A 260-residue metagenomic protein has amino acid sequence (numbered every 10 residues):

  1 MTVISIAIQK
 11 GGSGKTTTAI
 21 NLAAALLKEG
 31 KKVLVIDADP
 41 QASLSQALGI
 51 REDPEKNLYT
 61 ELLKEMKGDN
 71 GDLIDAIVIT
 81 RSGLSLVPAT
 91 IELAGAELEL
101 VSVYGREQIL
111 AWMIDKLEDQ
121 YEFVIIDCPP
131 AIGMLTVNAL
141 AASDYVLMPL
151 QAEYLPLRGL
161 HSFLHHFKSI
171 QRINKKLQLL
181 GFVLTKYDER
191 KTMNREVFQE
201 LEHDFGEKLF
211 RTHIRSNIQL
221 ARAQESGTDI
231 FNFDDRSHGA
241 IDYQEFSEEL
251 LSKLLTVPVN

Functional and structural regions predicted by a protein language model:
M1-N260: P-loop NTP-binding core
